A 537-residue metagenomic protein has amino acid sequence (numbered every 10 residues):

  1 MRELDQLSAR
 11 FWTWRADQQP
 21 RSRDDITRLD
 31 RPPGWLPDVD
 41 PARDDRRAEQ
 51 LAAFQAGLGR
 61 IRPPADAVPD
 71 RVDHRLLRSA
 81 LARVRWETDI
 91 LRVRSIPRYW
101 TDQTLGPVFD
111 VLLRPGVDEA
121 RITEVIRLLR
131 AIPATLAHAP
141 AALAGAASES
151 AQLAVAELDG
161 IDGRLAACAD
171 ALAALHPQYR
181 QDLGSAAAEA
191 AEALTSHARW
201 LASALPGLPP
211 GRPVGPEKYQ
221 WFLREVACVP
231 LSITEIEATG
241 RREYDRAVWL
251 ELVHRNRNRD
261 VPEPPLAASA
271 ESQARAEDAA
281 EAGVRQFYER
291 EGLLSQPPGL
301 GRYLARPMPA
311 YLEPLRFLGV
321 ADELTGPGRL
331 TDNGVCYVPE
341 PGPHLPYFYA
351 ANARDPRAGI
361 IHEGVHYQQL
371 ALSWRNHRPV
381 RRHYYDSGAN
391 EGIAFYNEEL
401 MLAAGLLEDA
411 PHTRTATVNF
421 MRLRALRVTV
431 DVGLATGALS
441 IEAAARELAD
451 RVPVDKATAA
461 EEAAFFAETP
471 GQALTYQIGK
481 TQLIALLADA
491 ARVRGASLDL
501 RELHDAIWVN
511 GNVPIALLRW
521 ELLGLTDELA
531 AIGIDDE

Functional and structural regions predicted by a protein language model:
M1-E537: N-terminal maturation segment of proteins
